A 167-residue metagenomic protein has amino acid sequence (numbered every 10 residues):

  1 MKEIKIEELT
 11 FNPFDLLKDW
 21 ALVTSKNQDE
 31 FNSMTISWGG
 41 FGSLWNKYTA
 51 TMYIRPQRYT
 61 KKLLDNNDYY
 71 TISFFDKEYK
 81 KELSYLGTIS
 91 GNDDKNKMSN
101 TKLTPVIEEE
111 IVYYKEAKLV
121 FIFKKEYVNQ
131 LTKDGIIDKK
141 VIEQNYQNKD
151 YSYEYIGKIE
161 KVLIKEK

Functional and structural regions predicted by a protein language model:
M1-K167: Active-site-proximal mixed secondary-structure blocks
